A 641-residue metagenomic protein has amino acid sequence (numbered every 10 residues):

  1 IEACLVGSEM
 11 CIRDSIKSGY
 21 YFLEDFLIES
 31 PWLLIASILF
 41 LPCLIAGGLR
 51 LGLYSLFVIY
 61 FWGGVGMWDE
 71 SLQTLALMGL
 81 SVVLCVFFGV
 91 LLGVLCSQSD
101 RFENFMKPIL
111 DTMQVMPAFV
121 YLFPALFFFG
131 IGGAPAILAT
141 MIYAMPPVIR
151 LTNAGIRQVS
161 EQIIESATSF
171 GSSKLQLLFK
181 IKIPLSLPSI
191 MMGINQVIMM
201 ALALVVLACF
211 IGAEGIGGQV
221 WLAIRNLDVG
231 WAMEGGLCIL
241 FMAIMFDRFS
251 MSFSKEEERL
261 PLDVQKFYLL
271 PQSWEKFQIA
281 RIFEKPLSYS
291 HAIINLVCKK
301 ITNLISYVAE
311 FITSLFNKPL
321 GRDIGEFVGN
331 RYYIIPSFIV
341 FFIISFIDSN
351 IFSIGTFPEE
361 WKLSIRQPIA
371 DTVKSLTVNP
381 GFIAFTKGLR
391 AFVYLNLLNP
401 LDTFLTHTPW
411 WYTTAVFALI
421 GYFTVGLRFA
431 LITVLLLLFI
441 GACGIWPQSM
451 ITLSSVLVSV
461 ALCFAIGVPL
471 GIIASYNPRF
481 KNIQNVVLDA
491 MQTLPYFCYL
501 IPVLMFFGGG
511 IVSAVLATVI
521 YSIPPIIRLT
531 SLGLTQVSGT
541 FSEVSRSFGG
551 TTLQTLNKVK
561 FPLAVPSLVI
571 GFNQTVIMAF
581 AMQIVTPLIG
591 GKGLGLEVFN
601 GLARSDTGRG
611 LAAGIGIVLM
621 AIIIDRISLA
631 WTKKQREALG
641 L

Functional and structural regions predicted by a protein language model:
E2-G7, I12: Single conserved hydrophobic/aromatic residue that forms the stacking wall/gate of nucleotide- or nucleobase-binding
R13-P42, G388-I420: Individual transmembrane alpha-helix segments
L41-I45, V58-L72, S81-L110, F417-T424 (+3 more regions): Transmembrane-helix boundary motif in ABC transporter permease subunits
L77-L80, C85-F88, V94-S97, K107-A144 (+4 more regions): Generic hydrophobic transmembrane alpha-helix motif, especially the helices
F127, I156, A203-M242, E258 (+4 more regions): Glycine-rich helix-loop "coupling/hinge" segments at transmembrane-helix boundaries in multipass transporters
I142, K174-L207, G230, E234 (+6 more regions): Transmembrane alpha-helices
V148-G193, P525-F572, V598: Short cytoplasmic-facing helical segments at TM-TM junctions of multi-pass membrane proteins
M233-P319, I570, G608-L641: C-terminal transmembrane helix and the adjacent membrane-cytosol boundary/short C-terminal tail of inner/organellar
